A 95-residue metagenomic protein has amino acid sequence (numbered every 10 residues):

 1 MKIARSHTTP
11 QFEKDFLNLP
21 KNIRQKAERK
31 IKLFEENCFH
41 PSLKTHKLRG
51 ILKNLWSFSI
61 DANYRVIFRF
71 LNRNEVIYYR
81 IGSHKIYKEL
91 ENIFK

Functional and structural regions predicted by a protein language model:
M1-K30: Arg/Lys-rich, positively charged N-terminal/basic patches that mediate binding to nucleic acids
M1-R5, K14, Y64-R65, R69-K95: Enriched for short, Lys/Arg-rich terminal
S6, Q25, F39-S42, I81: Non-catalytic, surface-exposed connector residues within folded enzymatic/regulatory domains
Q11, K53, S83: Residues that form or immediately flank small-molecule/cofactor binding pockets and catalytic motifs
K21-A27, P41, A62, V66 (+1 more regions): Short alpha-helical segments used as structural interaction elements across diverse proteins
K30, K44, N54, A62-Y64 (+1 more regions): A generic structural signal for short beta-strands and their flanking turns/coil linkers
K30-L33, H84: Conserved short hydrophobic interaction patches
L33-F58: A short, surface-exposed loop/turn module that caps and links secondary-structure elements
